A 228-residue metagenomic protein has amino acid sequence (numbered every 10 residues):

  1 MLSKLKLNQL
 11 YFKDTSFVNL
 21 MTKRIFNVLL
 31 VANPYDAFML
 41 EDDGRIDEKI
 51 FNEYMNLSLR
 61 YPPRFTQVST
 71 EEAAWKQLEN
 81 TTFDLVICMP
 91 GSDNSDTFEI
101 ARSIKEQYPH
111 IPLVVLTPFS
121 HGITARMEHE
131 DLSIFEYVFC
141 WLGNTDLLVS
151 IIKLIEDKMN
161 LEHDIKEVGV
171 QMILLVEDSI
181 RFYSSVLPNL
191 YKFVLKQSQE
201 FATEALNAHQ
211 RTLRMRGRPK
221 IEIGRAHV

Functional and structural regions predicted by a protein language model:
M1-T66, D131-Y137, W141-R225: Non-catalytic signal-transmission and effector/linker regions of two-component phosphorelay proteins
L10, M39-F51, Y61-P62, Q67-W75 (+5 more regions): Conserved phosphotransfer microenvironments
